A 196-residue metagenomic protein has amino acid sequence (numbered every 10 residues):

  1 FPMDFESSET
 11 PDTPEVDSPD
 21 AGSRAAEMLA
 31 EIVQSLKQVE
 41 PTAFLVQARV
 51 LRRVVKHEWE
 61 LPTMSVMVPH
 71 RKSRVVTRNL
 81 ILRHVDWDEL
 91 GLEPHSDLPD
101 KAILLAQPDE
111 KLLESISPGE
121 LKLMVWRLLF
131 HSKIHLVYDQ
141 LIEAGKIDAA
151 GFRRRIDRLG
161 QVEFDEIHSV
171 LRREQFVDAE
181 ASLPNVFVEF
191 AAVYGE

Functional and structural regions predicted by a protein language model:
F1-G119: A metal-dependent hydrolase signature that marks the N-terminal structural subdomain at the beginning of catalytic folds
L113-S115, D139-L159: Short acidic alpha-helical/loop segments enriched in Asp/Glu that coordinate divalent cations
I116-R127, D178-N185: Short, charged/polar micro-motifs that form catalytic or ligand-binding hotspots
E120-E143, A192: Active-site recognition of the HExxH zinc-binding catalytic motif
A149-E196: Metalloprotease/metallohydrolase-associated module, dominated by Zn2+-dependent proteases
